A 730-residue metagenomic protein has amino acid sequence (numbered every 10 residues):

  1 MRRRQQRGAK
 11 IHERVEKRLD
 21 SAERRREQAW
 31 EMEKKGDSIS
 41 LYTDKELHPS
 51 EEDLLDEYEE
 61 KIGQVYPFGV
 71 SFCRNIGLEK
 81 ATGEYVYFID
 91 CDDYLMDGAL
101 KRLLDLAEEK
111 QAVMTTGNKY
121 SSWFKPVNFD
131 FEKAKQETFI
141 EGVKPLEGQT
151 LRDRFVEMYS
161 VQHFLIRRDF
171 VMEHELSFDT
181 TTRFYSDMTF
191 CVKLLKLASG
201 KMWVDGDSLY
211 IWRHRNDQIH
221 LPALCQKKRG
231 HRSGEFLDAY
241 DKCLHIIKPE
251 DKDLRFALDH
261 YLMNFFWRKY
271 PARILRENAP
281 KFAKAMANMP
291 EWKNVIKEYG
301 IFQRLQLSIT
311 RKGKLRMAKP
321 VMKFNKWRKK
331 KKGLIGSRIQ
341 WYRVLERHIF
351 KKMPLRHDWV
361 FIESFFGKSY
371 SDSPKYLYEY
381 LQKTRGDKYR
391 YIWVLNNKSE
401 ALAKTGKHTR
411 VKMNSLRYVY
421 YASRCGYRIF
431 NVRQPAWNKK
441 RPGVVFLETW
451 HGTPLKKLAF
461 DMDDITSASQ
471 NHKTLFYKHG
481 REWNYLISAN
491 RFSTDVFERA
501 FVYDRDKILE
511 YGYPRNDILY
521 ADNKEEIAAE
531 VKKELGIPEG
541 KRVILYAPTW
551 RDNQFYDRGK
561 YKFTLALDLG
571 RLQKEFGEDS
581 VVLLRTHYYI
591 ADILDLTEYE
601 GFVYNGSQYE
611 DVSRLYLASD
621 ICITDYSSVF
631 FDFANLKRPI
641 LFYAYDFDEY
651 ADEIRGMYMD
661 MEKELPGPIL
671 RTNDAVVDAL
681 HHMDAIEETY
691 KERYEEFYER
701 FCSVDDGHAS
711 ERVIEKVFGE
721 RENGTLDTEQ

Functional and structural regions predicted by a protein language model:
E51-D56, I62-A81: Glycine-rich, basic loop-to-helix element that forms the pyrophosphate-binding segment of sugar-nucleotide handling
V70, D93-H231: Donor-binding/catalytic cores of nucleotide-activated saccharide and glycerol-phosphate transferases/polymerases
V86: Short aromatic/hydrophobic "clamp" motif used to bind/position activated sugar donors
A272-M353, E379, K383: Membrane-interface aromatic/basic loop that binds lipid-linked glycans or pyrophosphate carriers, typified by
S369-R385, P514-L596, L670-T672: Conserved catalytic-core segment of nucleotide-activated headgroup transferases in glycan assembly
R428-K457, Y609-I654: A donor-sugar binding/catalytic signature common to diverse glycosyltransferases and related nucleotide-sugar
L455-Y556, R693: A nucleotide-sugar donor-handling region in carbohydrate enzymes
T597-G601, S628-F701: Catalytic binding pocket for nucleotide-activated donors in carbohydrate/polymer assembly enzymes
